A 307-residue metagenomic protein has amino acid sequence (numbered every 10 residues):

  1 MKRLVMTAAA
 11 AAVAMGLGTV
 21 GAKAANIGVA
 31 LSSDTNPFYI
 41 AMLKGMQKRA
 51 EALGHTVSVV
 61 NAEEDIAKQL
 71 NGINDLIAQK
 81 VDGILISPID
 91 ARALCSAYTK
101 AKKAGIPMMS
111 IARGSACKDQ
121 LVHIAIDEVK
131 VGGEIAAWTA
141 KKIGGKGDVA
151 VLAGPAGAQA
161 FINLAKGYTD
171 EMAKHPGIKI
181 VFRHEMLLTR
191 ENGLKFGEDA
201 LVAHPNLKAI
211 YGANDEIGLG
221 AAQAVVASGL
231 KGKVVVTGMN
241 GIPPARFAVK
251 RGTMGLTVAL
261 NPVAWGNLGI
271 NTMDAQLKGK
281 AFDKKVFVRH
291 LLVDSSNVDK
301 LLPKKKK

Functional and structural regions predicted by a protein language model:
R3-V5, A9, V13, A22-K307: A residue-level marker of the well-folded mature domains of exported/periplasmic proteins
